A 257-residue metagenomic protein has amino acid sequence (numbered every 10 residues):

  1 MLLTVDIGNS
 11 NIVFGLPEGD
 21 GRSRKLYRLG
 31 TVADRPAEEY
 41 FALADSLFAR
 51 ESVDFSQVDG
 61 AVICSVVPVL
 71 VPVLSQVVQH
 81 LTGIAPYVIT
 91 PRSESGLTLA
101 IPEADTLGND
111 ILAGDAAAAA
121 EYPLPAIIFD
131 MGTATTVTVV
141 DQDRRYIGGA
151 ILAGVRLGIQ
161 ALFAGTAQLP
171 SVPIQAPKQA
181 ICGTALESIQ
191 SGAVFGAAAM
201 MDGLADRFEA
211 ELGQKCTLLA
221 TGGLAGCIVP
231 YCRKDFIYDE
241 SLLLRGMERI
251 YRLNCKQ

Functional and structural regions predicted by a protein language model:
L2-D6, V62, A126-D130, L219: Short glycine-aspartate micro-motif
L2-S46, R145-S171, Q175-A176: Short glycine-rich, Thr/Ser-proximal phosphate-binding strand/loop in the N-terminal lobe of ATP-dependent enzymes
Y27, A33, P177-T217, D235-I237: Adenine-nucleotide phosphate-binding core of ATP-dependent small-molecule kinases
A44-G60, L204-C216, N254: Phosphate/pyrophosphate-binding loops at sites that engage ATP/ADP/AMP, CoA/4′-phosphopantetheine, polyphosphate
F48-V53, V58-Q79: Phosphate-bearing ligand-interacting subdomains that bind or position ATP/ADP/UDP/GDP/NAD(P) or nucleotide-linked
F55-V66, A85-Y87, G213-G223: Short glycine-rich phosphate-binding loop at a beta-alpha junction
Q76, I84-V88, S93-G165, V194-A205 (+1 more regions): Phosphate-binding/catalytic loop of phosphoryl-transfer enzymes
G83-G96, C232-R249, Q257: Conserved phosphate-binding/catalytic loops in two-lobed NTP-binding clefts
